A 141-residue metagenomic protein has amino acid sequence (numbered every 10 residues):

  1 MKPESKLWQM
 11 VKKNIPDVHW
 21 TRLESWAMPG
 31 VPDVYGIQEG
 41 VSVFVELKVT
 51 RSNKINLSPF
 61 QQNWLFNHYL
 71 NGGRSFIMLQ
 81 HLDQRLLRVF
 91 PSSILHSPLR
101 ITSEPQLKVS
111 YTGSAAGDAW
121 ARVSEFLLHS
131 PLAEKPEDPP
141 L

Functional and structural regions predicted by a protein language model:
M1-S25, E134: Acidic-basic catalytic patches of nuclease active cores, encompassing PD-(D/E)XK and other metal-cofactor nuclease
G30: Beta-rich catalytic cores
V34-G36, V41-R51: Conserved catalytic cores of phosphodiester-cleaving nucleases, focusing on short active-site segments
R51-Q62: Active-site-adjacent loop/helix micro-motif of nuclease/hydrolase catalytic cores
I55-N56, S92-L99: Sequence/structural signature of beta-propeller domains
Y69-L95: Nucleic-acid nuclease catalytic cores
Q106-L141: Charged phosphate-binding loop/patch that engages nucleotide di/tri-phosphates or the phosphate backbone of nucleic
